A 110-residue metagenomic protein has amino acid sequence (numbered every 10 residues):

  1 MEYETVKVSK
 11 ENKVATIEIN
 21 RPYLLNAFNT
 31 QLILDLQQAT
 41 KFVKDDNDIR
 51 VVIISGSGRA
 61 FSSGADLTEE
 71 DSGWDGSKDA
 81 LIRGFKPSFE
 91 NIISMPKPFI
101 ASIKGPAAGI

Functional and structural regions predicted by a protein language model:
M1-S57, E90: Conserved CoA-thioester-binding segment of acyl-CoA-metabolizing enzymes
A15, A39, S63, A101-S102: Small-residue (primarily alanine) positions within well-ordered alpha-helices, especially packing/interaction faces
N20, A65, K104: Histidine-centered beta-alpha loop that forms part of the nucleotide-sugar donor binding/catalytic region in diverse
K41, D48, G56-N91, A107: Glycine- (often His-adjacent) and acidic-residue-rich active-site loop that binds/positions the CoA thioester
N91-I110: Glycine-rich beta-to-alpha active-site loop
